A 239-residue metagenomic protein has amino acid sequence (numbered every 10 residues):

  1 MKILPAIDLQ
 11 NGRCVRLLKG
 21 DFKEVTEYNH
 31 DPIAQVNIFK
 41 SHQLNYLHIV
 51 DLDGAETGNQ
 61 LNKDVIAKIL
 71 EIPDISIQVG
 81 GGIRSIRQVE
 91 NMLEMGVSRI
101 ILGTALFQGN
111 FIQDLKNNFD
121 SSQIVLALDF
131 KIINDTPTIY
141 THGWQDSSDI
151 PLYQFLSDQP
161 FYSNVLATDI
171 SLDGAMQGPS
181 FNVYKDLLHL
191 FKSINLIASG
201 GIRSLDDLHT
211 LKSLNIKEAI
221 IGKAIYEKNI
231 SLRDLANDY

Functional and structural regions predicted by a protein language model:
K2-A6, Y46, D74-Q78, S98-I101 (+5 more regions): Structural preference for beta-strand elements that scaffold enzyme active sites
G12-V15, K19-K23, S98-D173: Conserved anion-binding
Y28-K40, S85-E90, D146-S157: Short, acidic/polar
Y46-D64, T104, A167-Q177: Glycine-rich, proline-tolerant flexible connector loops at the mouths of alpha/beta enzymes
D53, L61-N117: Glycine/small-residue-rich loop that forms an oxyanion/phosphate-binding "nest" at active or ligand-binding sites
Q60-A67, Q145-Y153, Q177-D186: Charged helix-capping and loop-helix junction motifs
P73, I77-R99, N182-E218: Catalytic cores of alpha/beta
N91-F111, I170-L172, G200-D207, L214-D234: Glycine-rich phosphate-binding active-site loops on the catalytic face of alpha/beta enzymes
